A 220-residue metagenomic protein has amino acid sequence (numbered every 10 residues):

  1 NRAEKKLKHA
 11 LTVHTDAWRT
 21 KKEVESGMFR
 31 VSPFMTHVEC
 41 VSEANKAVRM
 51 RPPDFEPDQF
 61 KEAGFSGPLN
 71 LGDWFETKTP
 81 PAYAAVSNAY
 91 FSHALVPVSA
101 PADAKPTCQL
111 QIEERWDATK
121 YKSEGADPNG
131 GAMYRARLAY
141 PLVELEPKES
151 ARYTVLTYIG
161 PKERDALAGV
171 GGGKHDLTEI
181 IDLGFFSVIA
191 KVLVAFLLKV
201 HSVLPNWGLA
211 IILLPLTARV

Functional and structural regions predicted by a protein language model:
N1-I180: Soluble non-transmembrane domains of integral membrane proteins
I181-V220: Core alpha-helical transmembrane segments of integral membrane proteins
